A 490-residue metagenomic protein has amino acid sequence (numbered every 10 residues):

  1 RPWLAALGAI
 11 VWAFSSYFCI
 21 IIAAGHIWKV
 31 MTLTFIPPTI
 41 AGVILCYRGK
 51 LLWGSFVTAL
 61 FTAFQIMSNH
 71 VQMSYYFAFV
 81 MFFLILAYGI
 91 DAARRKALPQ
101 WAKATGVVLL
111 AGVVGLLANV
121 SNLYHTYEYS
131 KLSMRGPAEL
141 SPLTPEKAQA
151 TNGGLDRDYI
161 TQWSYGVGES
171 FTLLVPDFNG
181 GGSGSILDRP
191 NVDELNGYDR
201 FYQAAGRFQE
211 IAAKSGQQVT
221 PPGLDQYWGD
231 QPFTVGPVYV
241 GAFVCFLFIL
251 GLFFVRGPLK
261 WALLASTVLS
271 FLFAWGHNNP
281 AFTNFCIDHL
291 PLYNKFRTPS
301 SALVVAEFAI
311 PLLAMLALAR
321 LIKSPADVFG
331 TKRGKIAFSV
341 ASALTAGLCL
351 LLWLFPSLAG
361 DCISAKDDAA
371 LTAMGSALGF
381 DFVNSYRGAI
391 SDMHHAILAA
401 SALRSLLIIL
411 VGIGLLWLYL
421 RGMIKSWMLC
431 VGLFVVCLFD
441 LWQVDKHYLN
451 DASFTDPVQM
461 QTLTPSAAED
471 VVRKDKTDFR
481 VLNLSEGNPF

Functional and structural regions predicted by a protein language model:
R1-F490: Conserved luminal/periplasmic juxtamembrane motif of membrane-embedded glycan-processing enzymes
